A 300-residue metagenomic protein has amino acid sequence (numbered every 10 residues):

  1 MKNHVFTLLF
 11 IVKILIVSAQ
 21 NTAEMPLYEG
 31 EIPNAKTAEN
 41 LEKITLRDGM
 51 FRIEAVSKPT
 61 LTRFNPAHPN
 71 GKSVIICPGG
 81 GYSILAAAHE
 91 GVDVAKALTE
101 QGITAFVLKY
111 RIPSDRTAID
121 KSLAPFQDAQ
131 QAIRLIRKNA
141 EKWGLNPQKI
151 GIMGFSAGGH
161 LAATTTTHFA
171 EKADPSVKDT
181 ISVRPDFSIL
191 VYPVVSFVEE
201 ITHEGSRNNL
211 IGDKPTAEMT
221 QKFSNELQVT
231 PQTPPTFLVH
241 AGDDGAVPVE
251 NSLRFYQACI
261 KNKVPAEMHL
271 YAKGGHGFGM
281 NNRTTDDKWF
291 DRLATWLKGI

Functional and structural regions predicted by a protein language model:
M1-A23: Bacterial Sec-dependent N-terminal signal peptides
N21-H68: N-terminal cap/lid segment of alpha/beta-hydrolase-fold proteins
E42-D48, P193-Q228, P234: Mobile cap/lid helix-loop segments that gate and shape the active-site cleft of serine hydrolases
G71-G79: Short beta-strand element of the alpha/beta-hydrolase
A86-A87, D93-V94, L108-P147, N281-K288: Catalytic nucleophile-loop/oxyanion-hole region of alpha/beta-hydrolase and closely related hydrolase-like folds
Q131-T202, T220: Primarily recognizes the serine-hydrolase "nucleophile elbow" in alpha/beta-hydrolase and SGNH/GDSL folds
L238-H240, D244: Short beta-strand/loop motif that positions the catalytic acidic residue of the alpha/beta-hydrolase fold
V249, L253-I300: C-terminal catalytic histidine-bearing segment of alpha/beta-hydrolase fold enzymes
